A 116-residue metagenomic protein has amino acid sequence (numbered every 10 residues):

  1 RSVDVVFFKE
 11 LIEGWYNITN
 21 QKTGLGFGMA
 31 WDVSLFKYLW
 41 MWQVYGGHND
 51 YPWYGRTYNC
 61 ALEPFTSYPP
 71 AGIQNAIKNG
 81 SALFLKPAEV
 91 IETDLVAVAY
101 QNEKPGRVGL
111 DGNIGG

Functional and structural regions predicted by a protein language model:
R1-P87, P105, D111: A contiguous, surface-exposed recognition patch within enzymatic or periplasmic domains that forms
L83-Q101: Short Pro-Gly-centered flexible turn/kink motifs
G112-G116: Short peripheral tails and domain-boundary helices/loops at the edges of structured domains
